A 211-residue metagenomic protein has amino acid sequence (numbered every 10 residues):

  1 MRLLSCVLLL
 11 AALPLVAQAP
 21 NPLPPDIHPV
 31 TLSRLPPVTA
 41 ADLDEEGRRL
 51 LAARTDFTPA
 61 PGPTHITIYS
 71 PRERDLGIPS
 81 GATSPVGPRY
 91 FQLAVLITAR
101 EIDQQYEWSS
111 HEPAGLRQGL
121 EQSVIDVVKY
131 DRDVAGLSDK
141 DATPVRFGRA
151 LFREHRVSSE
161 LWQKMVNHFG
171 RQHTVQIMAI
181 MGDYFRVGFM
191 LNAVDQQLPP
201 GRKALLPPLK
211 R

Functional and structural regions predicted by a protein language model:
M1-L4: Positively charged n-region of N-terminal signal peptides that target proteins for export
A12-P14: N-terminal signal peptide c-region/cleavage motif recognized by signal peptidases
A19-V86, L209-R211: Mobile cap/lid helix-loop segments that border enzyme active or cofactor-binding sites and regulate substrate access
P63-T67, G77, L93-A99, V128-K129 (+2 more regions): Short alpha-helical scaffolding segments that buttress acidic/His motifs in well-ordered protein cores
Y90-V128: Mid-length scaffold segments of soluble, non-membrane domains
Y130-S138: Acidic/His metal-coordination segments adjacent to aromatic residues that form catalytic metal sites in metalloenzymes
S138-M178: Acidic/histidine-rich alpha-helical segments that form the ligand environment of transition-metal centers
M165-V166, M190-R211: Acidic, carboxylate-rich catalytic segments that either coordinate divalent cations
